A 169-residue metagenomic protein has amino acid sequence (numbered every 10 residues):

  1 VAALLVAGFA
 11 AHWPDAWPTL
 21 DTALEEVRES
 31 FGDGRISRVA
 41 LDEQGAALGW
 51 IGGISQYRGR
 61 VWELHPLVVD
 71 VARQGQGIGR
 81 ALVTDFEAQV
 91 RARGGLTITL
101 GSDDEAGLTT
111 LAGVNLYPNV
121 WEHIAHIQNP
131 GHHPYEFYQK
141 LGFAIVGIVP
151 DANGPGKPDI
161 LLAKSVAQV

Functional and structural regions predicted by a protein language model:
V1-A3: A short beta-loop-alpha structural element at the N-terminal edge of CoA-dependent acyl/N-acetyltransferase catalytic
L5-V39, G52: Active-site rim helix/loop that mediates acceptor-substrate recognition in acyltransferases
G8, Y57, V71, D104-L108: Feature marks short, surface-exposed loop/turn motifs that line or immediately flank catalytic pockets and channel
G32-D33, E43-A46, Q56-G59, A167: Short strand-connecting beta-turns/loops that link adjacent beta-strands
R38, N119-V169: C-terminal "cap" of GNAT-fold acetyltransferases
V39, G45-S55, E63, V68: Conserved beta-strand in the GNAT
V69, G75-A88, T99, V114 (+1 more regions): Conserved acetyl-CoA-binding loop-helix of GNAT-fold acetyltransferases
V90-P130: Conserved GNAT acetyl-CoA-binding A-motif
